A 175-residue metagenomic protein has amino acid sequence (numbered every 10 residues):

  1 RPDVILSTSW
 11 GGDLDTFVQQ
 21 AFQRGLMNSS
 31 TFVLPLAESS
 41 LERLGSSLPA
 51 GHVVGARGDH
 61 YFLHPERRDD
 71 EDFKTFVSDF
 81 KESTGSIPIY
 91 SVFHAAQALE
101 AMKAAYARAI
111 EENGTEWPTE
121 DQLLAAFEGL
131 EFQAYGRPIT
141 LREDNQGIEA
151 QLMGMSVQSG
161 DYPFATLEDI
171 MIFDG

Functional and structural regions predicted by a protein language model:
R1-G175: Extracytosolic ligand-binding ectodomains
